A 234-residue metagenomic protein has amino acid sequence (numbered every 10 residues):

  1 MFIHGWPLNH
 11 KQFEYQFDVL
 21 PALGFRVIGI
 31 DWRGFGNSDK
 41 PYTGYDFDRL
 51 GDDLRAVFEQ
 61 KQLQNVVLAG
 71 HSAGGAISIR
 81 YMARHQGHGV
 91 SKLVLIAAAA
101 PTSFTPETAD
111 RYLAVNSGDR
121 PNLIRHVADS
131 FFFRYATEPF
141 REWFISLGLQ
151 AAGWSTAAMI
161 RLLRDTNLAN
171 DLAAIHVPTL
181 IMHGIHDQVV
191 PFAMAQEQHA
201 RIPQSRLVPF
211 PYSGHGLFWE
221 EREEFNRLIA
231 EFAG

Functional and structural regions predicted by a protein language model:
M1-K40: Conserved HGGG/HGGXW glycine-rich cap/lid loop of the alpha/beta-hydrolase fold
D48-N65: Conserved acidic catalytic loop of the alpha/beta-hydrolase fold
Q64-F104: Conserved hydrolase catalytic core segment
S103-E107, S117-A174: Conserved alpha/beta-hydrolase catalytic His-Asp/Glu region
I175, I181-H183, D187: Short beta-strand/loop motif that positions the catalytic acidic residue of the alpha/beta-hydrolase fold
Q188-M194: Conserved alpha/beta-hydrolase "acid-adjacent" motif
Q196-G216: Catalytic histidine neighborhood in serine/cysteine hydrolases with alpha/beta-hydrolase-type architecture
S213-N226: Catalytic histidine-centered segment of alpha/beta-hydrolase-like enzymes
